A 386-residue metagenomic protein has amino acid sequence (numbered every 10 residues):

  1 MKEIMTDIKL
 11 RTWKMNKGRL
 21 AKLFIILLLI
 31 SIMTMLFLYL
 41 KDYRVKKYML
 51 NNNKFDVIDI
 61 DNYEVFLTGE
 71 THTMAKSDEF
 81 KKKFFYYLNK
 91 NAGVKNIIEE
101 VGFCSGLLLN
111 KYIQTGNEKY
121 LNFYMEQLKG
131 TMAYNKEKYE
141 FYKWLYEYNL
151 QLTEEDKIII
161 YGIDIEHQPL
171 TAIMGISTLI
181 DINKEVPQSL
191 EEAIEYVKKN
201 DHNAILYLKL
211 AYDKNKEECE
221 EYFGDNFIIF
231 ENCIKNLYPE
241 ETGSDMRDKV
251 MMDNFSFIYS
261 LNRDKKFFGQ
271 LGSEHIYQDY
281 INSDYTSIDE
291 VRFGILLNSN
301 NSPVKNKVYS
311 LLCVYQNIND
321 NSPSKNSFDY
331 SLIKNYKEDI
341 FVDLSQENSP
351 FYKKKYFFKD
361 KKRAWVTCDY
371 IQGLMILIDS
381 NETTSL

Functional and structural regions predicted by a protein language model:
M1-D7: N-terminal targeting leaders characterized by basic, low-complexity, disordered sequences that direct proteins
I4, K14, I32-T34: Residue-level detector of intrinsically disordered terminal segments
M5, M15-K17, Y148, D369: Short, isolated positions within intrinsically disordered regulatory regions of eukaryotic proteins
K9-I30: N-terminal Sec-pathway targeting helices
F24-L27, S31-L386: Compositional signal for N-terminal targeting/processing segments
